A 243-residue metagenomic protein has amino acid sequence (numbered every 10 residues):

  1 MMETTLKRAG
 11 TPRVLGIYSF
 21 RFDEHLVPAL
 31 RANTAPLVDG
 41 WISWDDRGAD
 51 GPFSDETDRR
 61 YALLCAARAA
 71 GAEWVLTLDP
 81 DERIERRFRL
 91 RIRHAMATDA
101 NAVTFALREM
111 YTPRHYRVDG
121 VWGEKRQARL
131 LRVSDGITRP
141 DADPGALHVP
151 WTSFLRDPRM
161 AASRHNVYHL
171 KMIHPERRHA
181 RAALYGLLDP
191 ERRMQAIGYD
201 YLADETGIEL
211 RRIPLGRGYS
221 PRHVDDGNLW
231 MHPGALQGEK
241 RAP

Functional and structural regions predicted by a protein language model:
M1-A32: N-proximal low-complexity "stem/linker" segments adjacent to membrane-targeting elements
T11, A35-P36, A69, A97: Alpha-helix termination/capping residues and helix-transition junctions
R13, D39-G40: Residues at the starts of beta-strands that form the adenosine-phosphate
I17-S19, W44, L170: Short hydrophobic segments within beta-strands
R21, L26-A29, G40-T77: Active-site-proximal specificity loops/subdomain of glycosyltransferases
V38, A72, T98-A102: Short, high-confidence coil segments that cap the C-terminus of an alpha-helix and link into the following beta-strand
D58-Y61, E85-P243: Catalytic-site signature of metal-activated, phosphate-bearing donor transferases, centered on the GT-A/GT-A-like
D79-R83: The conserved acidic donor/metal-binding loop of glycosyltransferases
